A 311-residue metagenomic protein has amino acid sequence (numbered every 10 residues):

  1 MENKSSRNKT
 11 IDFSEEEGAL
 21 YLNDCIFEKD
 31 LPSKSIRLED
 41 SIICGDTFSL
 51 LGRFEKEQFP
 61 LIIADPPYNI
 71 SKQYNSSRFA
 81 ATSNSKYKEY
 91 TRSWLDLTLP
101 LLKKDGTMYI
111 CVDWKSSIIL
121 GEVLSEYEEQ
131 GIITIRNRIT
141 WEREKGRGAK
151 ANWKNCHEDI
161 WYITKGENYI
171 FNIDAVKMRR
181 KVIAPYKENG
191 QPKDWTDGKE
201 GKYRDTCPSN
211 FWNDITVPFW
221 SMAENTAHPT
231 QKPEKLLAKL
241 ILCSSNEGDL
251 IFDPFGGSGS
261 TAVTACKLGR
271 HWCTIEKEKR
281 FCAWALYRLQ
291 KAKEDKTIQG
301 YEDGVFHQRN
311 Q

Functional and structural regions predicted by a protein language model:
M1-C25, K29-A283: Core catalytic lobe of class I
E28-R37, L286-E302: Short, conserved SAM-binding/catalytic segment of Class I S-adenosyl-L-methionine-dependent methyltransferases
G45-S49, G304-R309: Conserved SAM/SAH-binding loop
D174-K177, K296-F306: Short, flexible loop/turn segments with low-complexity composition
R180-A184, F306-Q311: Amphipathic alpha-helical surface "interface" segments used for docking/oligomerization or membrane association within
